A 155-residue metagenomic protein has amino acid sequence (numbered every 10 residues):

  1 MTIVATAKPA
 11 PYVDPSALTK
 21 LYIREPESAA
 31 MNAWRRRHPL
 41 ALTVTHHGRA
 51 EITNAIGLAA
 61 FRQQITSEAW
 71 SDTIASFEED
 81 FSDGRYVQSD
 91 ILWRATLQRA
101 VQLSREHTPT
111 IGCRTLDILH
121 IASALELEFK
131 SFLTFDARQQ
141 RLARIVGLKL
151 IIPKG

Functional and structural regions predicted by a protein language model:
M1-E51, A55, A59-D72, A137 (+1 more regions): Short, well-structured N-terminal submotif of metal-dependent ribonuclease cores
P11-V13, L21, N32-W34, A55 (+4 more regions): Homeobox/homeodomain signature
S28, L40-A41, D83-V87, T110 (+2 more regions): A general structural signal for well-ordered secondary-structure junctions
R35-R37, S82-D83, E126-L127: Short glycine-enriched loop/turn motifs at secondary-structure junctions
H47, T53-R105, I145: Active-site-proximal, substrate-binding regions of enzyme catalytic domains and RNA-binding/basic surfaces
R85-R141: Active-site neighborhoods of divalent-metal-dependent phosphate/nucleic-acid chemistry enzymes
K154-G155: Short, acidic/turn-prone active-site loops that include or flank metal/cofactor- and phosphate-binding residues
